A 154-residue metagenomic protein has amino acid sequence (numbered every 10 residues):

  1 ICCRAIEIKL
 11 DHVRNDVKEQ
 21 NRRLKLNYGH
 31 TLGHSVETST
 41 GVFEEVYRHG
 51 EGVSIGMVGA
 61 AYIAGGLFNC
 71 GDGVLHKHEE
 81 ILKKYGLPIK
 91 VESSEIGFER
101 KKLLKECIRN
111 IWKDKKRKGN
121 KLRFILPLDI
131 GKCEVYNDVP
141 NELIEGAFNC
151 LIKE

Functional and structural regions predicted by a protein language model:
I1-K105: Active-site segments that bind and position negatively charged phosphate/pyrophosphate groups
C70-E154: C-terminal charged capping/lid subdomain of soluble metabolic enzymes
